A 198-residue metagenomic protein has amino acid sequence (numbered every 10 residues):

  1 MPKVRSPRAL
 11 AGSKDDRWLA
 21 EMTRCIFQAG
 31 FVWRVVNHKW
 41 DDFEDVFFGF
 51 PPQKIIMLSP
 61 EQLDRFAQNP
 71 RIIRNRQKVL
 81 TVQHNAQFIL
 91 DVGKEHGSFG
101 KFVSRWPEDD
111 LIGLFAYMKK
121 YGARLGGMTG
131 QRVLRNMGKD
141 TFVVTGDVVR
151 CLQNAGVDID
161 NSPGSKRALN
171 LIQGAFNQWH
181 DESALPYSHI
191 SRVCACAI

Functional and structural regions predicted by a protein language model:
M1-N75, V79, R192-I198: N-terminal polyanion-binding entry modules of DNA glycosylases/AP lyases and select other DNA-binding proteins
M1-R5, S104-I198: C-terminal accessory module of base-excision DNA glycosylases/AP lyases that mediates lesion recognition and DNA
C25-A29, F50, N69-P70, I89 (+4 more regions): Alpha-helix C-capping/helix-to-loop hinge sites
A29-V35, I89-G97, V157-D158, I198: Short helix-capping/linker segments at secondary-structure and domain boundaries
F48-R124: Alpha-helical ds-nucleic-acid-binding substructure associated with the helix-hairpin-helix region of base-excision DNA
